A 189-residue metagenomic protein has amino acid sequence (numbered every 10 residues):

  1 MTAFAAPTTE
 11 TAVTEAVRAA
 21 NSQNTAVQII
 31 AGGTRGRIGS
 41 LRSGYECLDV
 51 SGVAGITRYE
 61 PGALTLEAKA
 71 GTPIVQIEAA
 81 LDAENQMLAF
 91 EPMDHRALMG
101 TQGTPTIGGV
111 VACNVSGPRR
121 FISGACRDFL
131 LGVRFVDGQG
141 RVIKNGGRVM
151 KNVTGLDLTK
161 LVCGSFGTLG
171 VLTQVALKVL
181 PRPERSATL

Functional and structural regions predicted by a protein language model:
M1-V27, V50-G103, V111, V115-R148 (+1 more regions): N-terminal glycine-rich flavin-associated loop
I29-R35: Glycine-rich beta-strand-to-loop/alpha-helix junction loops that act as flexible
A31, C126-F129, T154-G155: Short solvent-exposed loop/turn micro-motifs enriched in small/polar/acidic residues
G36-R42: Short glycine-biased active-site loop of nucleotidyltransferases that positions the nucleotide triphosphate and helps
S43-L48: Short, well-ordered secondary-structure micro-motifs within conserved domains or adaptor modules
G108: ATP-binding N-lobe of GHMP and related small-molecule kinases
N114, V142-K160, L172-V175: Active-site glycine-rich loop that binds ribose-phosphate moieties when present
L161-E184: Short, acidic (Asp/Glu-rich) active-site segment that either coordinates a divalent metal cofactor
